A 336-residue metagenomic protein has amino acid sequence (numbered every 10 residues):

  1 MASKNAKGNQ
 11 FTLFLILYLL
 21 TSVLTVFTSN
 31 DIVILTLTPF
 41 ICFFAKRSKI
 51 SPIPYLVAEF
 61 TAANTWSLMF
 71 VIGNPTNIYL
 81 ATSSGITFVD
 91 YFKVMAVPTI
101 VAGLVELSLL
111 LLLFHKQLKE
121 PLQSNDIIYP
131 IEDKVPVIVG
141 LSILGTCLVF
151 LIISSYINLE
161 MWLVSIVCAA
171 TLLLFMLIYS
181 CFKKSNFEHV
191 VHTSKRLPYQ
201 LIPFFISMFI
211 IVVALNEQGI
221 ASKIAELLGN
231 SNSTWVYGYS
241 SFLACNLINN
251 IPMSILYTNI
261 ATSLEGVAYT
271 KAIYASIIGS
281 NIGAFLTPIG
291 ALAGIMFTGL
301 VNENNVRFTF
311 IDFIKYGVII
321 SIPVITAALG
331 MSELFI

Functional and structural regions predicted by a protein language model:
M1-F11, E188, L228-S231: Membrane interface segments of multi-pass transport proteins and intramembrane proteases
F11-L19, V33, L56-V57, F92-A96 (+7 more regions): Hydrophobic alpha-helical transmembrane segments
L13-L15, E59-F70, I128-I143, S194-I211 (+1 more regions): Small-residue-rich segments of transmembrane alpha-helices in multi-pass membrane proteins, especially helix faces
L17, T146-A268: Transmembrane helical segments that form the transport core of multi-pass membrane transport proteins
L20-S22, I100-L112, G140-S155, C168-I178 (+4 more regions): Hydrophobic core segments of alpha-helical transmembrane domains in multi-pass membrane transport and ion-translocation
L24-A62, P75-V94, V213-V306: Membrane-interfacial helix-loop connectors
R47-I50, M69, V89-V135, I157 (+1 more regions): Juxtamembrane and boundary regions of transmembrane helices in multi-pass small-molecule transporters and channels
F114-L144, L174-Y199, F308-I311: Intrinsically disordered, low-complexity non-transmembrane regions of multi-pass membrane transporters
